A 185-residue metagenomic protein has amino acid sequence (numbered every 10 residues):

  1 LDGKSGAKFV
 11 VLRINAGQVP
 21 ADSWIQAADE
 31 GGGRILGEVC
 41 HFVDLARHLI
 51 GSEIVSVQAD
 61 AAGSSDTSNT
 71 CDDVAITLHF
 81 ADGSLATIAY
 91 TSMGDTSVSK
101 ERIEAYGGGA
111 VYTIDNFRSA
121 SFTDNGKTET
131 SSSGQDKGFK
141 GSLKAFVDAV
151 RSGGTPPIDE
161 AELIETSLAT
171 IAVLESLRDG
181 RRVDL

Functional and structural regions predicted by a protein language model:
L1-T67, G180: Predominantly a Rossmann-like dinucleotide-binding segment in NAD(P)-dependent oxidoreductases
R13-N15, A110-V111, G134-F139: Short coil/turn segments
S23-I25, F122-N125: Short, basic/glycine-rich phosphate-binding loops at helix/coil junctions that contact nucleotide phosphates
E30-G37, T128-K137: A short glycine-threonine-serine/GTX helix/turn-capping micro-motif
G37, V43-S119, K140-G154: Contiguous beta-strand/loop segments that form the cofactor/metal-binding neighborhood of enzyme cores
A81, D148-L185: C-terminal helix-rich "cap/oligomerization" subdomain common to oxidoreductases
S97-R102, T123-S133: A short, polar/proline- and glycine-enriched secondary-structure boundary/capping micro-motif
